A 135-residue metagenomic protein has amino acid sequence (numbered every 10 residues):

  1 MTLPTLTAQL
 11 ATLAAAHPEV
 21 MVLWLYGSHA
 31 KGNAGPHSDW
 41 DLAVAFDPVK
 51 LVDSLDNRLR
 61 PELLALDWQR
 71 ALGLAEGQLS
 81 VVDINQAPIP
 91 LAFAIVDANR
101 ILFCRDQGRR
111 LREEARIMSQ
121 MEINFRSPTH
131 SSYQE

Functional and structural regions predicted by a protein language model:
M1-V22, K31-P36, V49, D53-E135: Catalytic core of pol beta-like nucleotidyltransferases
S38-W40: Change "...and in nucleic-acid phosphodiester-cleaving endonucleases..." to "...and in nucleic-acid processing enzymes
A43-A45: Short hydrophobic/aromatic beta-strand micro-patches that form the beta-sheet surface supporting nucleotide- or nucleic
